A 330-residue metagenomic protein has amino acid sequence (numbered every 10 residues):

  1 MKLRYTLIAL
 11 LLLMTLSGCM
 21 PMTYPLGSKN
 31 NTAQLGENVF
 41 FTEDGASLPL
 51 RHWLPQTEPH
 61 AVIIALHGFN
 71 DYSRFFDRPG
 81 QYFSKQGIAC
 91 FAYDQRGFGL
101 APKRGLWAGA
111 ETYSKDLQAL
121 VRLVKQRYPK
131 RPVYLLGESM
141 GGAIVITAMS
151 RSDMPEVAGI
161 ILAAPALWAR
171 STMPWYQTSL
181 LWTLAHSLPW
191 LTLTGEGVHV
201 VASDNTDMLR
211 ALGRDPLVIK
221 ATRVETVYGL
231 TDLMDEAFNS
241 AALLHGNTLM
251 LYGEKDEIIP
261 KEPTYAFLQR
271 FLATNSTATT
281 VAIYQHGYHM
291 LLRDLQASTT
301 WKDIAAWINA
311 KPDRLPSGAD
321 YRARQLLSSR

Functional and structural regions predicted by a protein language model:
M14-T42, A46-P55, R330: An N-terminal hydrophobic leader/cap segment in hydrolases
N70-S73, G99-Y128, P132: Catalytic nucleophile-loop/oxyanion-hole region of alpha/beta-hydrolase and closely related hydrolase-like folds
G80-R104: Conserved alpha/beta-hydrolase
M140-R223: Alpha/beta-hydrolase-fold enzymes
L244, M250-Y252, D256: Short beta-strand/loop motif that positions the catalytic acidic residue of the alpha/beta-hydrolase fold
G246, P260-R270: Short alpha-helix in the alpha/beta-hydrolase fold that links the catalytic acid
K255-I259, M290: Acidic catalytic loop of the alpha/beta-hydrolase fold
A278, I283-R330: Catalytic active-site module of serine/aspartate enzymes centered on a nucleophile-bearing elbow/loop
